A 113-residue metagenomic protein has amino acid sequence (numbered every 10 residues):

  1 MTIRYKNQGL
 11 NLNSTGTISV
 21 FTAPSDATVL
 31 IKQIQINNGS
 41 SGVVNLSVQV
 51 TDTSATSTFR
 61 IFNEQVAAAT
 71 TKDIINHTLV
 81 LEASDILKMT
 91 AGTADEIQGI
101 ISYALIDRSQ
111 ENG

Functional and structural regions predicted by a protein language model:
M1-V29, Q33, N37, T90-G113: C-terminal interaction-tip segments
S41-N63: Short, surface-exposed beta-strand/strand-loop-strand elements in extracellular ectodomains
E64-T71: Short proline/glycine- and polar residue-rich coil/turn motifs
T71-S84: Beta-sandwich interaction modules
S84-T90: Short, surface-exposed ligand- or partner-binding patches at beta-edge/loop junctions that are enriched in aromatics
